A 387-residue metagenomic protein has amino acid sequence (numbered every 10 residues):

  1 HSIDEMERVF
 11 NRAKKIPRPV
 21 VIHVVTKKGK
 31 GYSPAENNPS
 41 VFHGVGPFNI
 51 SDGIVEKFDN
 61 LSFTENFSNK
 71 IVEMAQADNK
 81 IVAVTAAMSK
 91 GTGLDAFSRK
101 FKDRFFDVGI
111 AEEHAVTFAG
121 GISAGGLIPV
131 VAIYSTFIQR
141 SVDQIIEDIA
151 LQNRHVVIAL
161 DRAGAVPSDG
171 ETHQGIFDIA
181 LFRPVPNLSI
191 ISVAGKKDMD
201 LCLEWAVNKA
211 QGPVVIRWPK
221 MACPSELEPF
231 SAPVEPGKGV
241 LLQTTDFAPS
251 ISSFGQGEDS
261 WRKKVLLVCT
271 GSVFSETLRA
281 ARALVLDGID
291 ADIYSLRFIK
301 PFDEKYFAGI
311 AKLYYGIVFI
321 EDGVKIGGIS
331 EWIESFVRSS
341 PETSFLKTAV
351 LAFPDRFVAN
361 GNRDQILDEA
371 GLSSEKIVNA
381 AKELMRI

Functional and structural regions predicted by a protein language model:
H1-G44, S51-R99, E113-V116, I138 (+5 more regions): Thiamine diphosphate
I81-V84, R104-D107, G125-T136, V156-A159: A short, small-residue-rich loop immediately preceding and capping a beta-strand
G93, F105, E112-A132, S141-I145 (+1 more regions): Extended, hydrophobic alpha-helical segments in both membrane/secreted and soluble proteins
F106, S189-I191, D292, A349: Structural signal for short hydrophobic segments within the conserved structured cores of catalytic domains across
S192-K209: Conserved glycine-bearing catalytic or ligand-binding loops at nucleotide- and phosphate-handling centers of large
P249-W261: A cross-taxon signal for low-complexity, glycine/charged-rich
